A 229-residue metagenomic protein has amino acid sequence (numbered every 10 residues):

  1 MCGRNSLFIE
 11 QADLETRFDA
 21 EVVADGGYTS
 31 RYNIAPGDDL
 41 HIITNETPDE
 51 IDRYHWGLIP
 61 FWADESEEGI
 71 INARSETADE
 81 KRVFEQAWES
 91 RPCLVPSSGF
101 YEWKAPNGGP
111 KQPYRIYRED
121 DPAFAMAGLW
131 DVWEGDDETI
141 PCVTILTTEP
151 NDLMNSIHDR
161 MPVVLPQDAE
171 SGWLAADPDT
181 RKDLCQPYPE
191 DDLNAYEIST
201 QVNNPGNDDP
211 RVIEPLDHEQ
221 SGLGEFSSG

Functional and structural regions predicted by a protein language model:
M1-G229: Short linear sequence motif anchored by a di-proline
